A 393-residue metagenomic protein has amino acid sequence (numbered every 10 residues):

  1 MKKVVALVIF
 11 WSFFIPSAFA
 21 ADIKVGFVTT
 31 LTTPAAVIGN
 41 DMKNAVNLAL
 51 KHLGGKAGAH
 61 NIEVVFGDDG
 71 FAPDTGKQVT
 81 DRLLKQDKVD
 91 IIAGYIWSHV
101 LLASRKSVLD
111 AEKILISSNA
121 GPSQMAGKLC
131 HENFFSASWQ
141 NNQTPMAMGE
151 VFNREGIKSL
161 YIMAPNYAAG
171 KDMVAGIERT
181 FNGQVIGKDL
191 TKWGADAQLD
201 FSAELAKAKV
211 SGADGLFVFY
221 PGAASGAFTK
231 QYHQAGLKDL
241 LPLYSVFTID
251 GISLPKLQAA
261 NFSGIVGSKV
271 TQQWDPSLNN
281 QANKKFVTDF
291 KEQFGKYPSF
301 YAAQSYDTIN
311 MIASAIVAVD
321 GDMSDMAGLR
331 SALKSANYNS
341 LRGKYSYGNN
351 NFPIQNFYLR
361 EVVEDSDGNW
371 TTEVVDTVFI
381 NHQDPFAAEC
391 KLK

Functional and structural regions predicted by a protein language model:
I15-A20: Sec/Tat signal peptide C-region and signal peptidase I cleavage site
D22, V37-M42, H52-M125, A137 (+3 more regions): Beta-alpha junction/loop-to-helix N-cap segments that form part of ligand/metal-binding clefts
I23, K334-K393: Solvent-exposed, acidic/polar segments of extracytosolic/periplasmic ligand-binding ectodomains
G26-A45, G67-D74, I96, M163-K171 (+2 more regions): Extracytoplasmic "Venus flytrap"
D69, I116, S123-A126, K238-Q258 (+1 more regions): Venus flytrap/periplasmic-binding-protein-like
Q78, S123-Q124, H131-A235, P276-K285: Extracellular/periplasmic Venus flytrap/periplasmic-binding protein
L83, D87-I96, I116-S118, S159-A164 (+4 more regions): Periplasmic-binding protein-like
Y232-Y306, V317-M323, V362, S366 (+1 more regions): Extracellular/periplasmic periplasmic-binding protein-like sensory domains
